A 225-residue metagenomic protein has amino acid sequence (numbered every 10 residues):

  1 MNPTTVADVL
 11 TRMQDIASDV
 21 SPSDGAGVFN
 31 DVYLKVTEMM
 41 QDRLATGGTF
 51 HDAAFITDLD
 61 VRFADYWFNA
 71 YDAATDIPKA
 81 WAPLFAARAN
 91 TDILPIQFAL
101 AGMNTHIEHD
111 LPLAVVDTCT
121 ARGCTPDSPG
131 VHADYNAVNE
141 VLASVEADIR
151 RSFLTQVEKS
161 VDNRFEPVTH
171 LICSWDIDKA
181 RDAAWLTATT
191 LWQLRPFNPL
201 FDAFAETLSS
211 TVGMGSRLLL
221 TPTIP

Functional and structural regions predicted by a protein language model:
M1-T11: Acidic, low-complexity proline/glycine-rich segments
V9, M13-I16, F63-Y66, I107 (+2 more regions): Amphipathic alpha-helices that form helix-helix packing interfaces
T11-P22, A26-L44: N-terminal "first-domain core" detector
D19, T46-T49, T155, K159: Short, solvent-exposed, charged loop/turn and helix-capping segments that join or cap alpha-helices on peripheral
L34-N136: Long acidic/polar interaction regions in large eukaryotic complex-forming proteins
P112-T169: Short helix-loop boundary/capping segments
L171-P225: A cross-kingdom marker for long, charged
